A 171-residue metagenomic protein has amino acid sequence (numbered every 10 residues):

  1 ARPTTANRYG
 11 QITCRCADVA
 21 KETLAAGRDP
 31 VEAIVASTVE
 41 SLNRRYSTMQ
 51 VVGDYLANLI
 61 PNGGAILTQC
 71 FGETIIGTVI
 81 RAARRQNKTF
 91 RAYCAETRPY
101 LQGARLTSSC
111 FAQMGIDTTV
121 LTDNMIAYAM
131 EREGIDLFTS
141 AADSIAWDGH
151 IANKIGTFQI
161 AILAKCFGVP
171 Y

Functional and structural regions predicted by a protein language model:
A1-V120: N-terminal active-site beta-alpha-beta segment that forms phosphate/nucleotide-binding and substrate-recognition loops
Q86, A95-Y171: Conserved phosphate- and dinucleotide-binding cores of soluble alpha/beta proteins, encompassing both enzyme active
